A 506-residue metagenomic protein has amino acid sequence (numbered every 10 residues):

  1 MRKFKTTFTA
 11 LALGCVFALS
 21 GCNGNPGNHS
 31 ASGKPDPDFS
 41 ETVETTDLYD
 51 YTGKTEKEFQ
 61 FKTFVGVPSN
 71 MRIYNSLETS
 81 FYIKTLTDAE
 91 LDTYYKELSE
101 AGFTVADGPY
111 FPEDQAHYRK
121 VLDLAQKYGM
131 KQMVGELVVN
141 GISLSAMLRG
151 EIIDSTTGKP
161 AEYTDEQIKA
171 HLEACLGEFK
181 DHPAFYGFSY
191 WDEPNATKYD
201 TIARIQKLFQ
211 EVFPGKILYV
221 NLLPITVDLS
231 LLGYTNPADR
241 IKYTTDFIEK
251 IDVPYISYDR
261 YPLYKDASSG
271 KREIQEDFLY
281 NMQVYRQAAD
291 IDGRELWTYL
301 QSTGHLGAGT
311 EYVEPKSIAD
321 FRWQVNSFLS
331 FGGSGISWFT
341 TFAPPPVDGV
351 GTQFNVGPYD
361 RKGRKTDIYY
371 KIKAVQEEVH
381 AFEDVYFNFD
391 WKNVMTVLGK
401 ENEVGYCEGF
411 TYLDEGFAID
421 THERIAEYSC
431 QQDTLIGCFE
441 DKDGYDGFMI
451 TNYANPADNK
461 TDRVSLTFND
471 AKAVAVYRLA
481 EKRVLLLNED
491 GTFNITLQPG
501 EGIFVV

Functional and structural regions predicted by a protein language model:
M1-L11: Bacterial N-terminal signal peptides that target proteins for export
A18-G21: C-terminal motif of bacterial Sec signal peptides marking the signal peptidase cleavage site
N23-P26: Bacterial signal peptide processing site
G33-A473, Y477-V506: Glycan-processing catalytic domains of CAZymes
